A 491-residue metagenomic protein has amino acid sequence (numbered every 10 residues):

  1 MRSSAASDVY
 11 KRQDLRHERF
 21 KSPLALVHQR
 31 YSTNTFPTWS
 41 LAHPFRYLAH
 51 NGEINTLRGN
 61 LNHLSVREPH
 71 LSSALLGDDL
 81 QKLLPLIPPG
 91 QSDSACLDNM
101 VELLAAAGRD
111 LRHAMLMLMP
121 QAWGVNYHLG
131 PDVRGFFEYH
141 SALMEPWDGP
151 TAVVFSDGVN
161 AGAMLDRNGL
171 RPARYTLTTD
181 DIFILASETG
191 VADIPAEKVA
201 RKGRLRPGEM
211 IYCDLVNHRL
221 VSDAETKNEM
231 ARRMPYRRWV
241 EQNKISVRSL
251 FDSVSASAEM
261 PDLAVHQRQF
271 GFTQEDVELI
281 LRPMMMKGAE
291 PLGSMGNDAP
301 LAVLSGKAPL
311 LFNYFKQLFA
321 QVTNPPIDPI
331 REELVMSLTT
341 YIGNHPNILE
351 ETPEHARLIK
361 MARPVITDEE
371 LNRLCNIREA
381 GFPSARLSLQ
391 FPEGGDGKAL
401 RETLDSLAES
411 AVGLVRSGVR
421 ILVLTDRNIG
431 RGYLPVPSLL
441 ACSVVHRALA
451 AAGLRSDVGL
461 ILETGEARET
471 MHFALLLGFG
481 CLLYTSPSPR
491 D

Functional and structural regions predicted by a protein language model:
M1-A6, Y10, Y484-D491: Single conserved hydrophobic/aromatic residue that forms the stacking wall/gate of nucleotide- or nucleobase-binding
S3, L48-A49, L205: Short, well-ordered loop/turn sites that connect or cap secondary structure elements
D8-R30, N34: Core mixed alpha/beta domains of very large multi-subunit molecular machines
E18, P300-A450: Non-catalytic terminal/interface segments that mediate subunit docking, oligomerization, and allosteric communication
Q29-L80, G124-A152, G158-A163, Y175 (+2 more regions): Glycine-rich phosphate/ribose-binding loops and adjacent secondary-structure elements that form binding surfaces
N55, N62, P69-D132, G190-V191 (+2 more regions): Conserved catalytic alpha/beta cores of large enzymes that bind or transform nucleotide phosphates and polynucleotides
M164-R167, T176-D193: Cysteine-centered catalytic environments shared across enzyme families
